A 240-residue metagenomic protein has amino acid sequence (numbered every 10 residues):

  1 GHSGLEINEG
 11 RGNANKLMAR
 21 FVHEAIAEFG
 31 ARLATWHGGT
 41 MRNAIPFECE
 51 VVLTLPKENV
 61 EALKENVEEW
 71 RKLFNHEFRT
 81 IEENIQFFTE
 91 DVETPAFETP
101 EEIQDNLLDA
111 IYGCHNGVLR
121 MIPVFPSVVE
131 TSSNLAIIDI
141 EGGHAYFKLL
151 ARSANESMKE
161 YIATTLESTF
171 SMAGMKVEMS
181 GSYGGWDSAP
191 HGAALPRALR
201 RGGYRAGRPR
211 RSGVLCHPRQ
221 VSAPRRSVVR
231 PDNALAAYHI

Functional and structural regions predicted by a protein language model:
G1-R152: Midchain, well-structured core segments that form catalytic/ion-binding scaffolds
L17-F29, N66-E77, T165-A173, A194-G202 (+2 more regions): Generic non-transmembrane alpha-helical segments
A19-H23, K57-V60, N75-T80, K159-I162 (+2 more regions): Glycine-rich loops and low-complexity Gly/Arg-rich segments that provide flexible linkers or classic glycine-based
E90-N134, D139-G142, E156-Y161, S171 (+1 more regions): An extended, acidic, His-containing surface patch that forms the Zn2+-binding/catalytic region of metallohydrolases
